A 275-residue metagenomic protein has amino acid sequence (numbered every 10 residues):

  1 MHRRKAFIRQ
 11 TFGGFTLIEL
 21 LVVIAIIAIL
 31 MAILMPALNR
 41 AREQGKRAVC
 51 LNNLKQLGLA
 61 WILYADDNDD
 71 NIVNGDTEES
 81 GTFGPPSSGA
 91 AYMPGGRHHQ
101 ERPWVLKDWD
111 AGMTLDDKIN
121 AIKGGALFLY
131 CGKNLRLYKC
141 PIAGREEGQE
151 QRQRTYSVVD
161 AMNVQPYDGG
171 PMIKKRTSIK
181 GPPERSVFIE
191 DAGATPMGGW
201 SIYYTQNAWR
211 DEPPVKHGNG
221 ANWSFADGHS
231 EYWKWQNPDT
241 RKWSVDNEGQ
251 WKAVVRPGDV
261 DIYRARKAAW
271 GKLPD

Functional and structural regions predicted by a protein language model:
M1-F15: N-terminal leader/signal peptides at the extreme start of proteins
R4, R42-V49: Intracellular coupling helices
T11-R42: N-terminal single-pass transmembrane signal-anchor helix
A48-D275: Short, well-structured segments within or immediately adjacent to enzyme catalytic domains that line ligand-binding
